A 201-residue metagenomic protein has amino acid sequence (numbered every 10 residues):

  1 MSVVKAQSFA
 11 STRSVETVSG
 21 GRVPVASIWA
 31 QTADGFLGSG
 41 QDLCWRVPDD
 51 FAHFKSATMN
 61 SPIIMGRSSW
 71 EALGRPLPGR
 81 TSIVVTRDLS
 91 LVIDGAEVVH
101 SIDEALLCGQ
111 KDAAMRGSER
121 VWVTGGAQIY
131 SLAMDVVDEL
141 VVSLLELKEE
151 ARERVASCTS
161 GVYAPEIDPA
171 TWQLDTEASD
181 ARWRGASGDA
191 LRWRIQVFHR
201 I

Functional and structural regions predicted by a protein language model:
S2-I201: Enzymes that bind and transform nitrogen-containing heteroaromatic metabolites
